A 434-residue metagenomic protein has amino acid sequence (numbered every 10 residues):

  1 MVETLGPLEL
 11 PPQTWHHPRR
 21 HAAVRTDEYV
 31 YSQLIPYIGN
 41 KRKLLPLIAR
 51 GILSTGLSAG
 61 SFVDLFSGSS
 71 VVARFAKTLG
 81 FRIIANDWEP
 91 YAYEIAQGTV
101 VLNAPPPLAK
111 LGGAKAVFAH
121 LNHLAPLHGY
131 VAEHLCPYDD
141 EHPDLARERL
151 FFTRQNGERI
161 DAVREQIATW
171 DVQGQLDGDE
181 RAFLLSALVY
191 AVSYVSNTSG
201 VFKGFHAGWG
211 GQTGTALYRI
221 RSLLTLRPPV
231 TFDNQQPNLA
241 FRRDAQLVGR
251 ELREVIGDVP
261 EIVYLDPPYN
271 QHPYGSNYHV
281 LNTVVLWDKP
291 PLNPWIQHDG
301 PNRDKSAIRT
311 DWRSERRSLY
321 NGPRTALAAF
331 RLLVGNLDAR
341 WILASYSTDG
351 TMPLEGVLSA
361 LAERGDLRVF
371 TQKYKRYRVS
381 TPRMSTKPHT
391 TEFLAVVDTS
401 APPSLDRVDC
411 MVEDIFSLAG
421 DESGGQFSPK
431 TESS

Functional and structural regions predicted by a protein language model:
V2-L65, V71-L79, Y93-I95, L102: S-adenosyl-L-methionine
R25, L45, R50, E141-Y278 (+3 more regions): SAM-dependent nucleic-acid methyltransferase catalytic core
G60, P260-I262, R340: Conserved acidic residues
G60-D139, E148-R149, A162-D171, A182-V189 (+3 more regions): SAM cofactor-binding core of SAM-dependent methyltransferases, primarily the Rossmann-like beta-alpha-beta module
Y274-P290: A mobile, often basic/glycine-rich helix-loop segment that functions as the active-site lid/recognition loop
D311-R364, R368, Q372: Conserved Class I SAM-dependent methyltransferase catalytic core
L354-L358, G365-C410: Class I S-adenosyl-L-methionine
M411-S434: Short, cationic low-complexity segments
